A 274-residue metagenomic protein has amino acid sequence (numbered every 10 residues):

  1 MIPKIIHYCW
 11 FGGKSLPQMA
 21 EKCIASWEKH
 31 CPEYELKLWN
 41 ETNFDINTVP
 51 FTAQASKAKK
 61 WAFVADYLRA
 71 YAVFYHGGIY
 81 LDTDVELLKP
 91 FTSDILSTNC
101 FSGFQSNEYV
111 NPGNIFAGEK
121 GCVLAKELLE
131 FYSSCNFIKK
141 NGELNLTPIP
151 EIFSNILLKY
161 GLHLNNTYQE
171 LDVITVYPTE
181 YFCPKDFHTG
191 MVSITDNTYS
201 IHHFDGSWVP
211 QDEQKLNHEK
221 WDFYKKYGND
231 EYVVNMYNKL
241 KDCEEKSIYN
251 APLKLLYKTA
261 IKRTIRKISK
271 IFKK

Functional and structural regions predicted by a protein language model:
M1-A65, T83-K274: Glycosyltransferase-associated regions of secretory-pathway enzymes, highlighting luminal stem/catalytic domains
Y67-G78: Small-residue hinge/turn detector
